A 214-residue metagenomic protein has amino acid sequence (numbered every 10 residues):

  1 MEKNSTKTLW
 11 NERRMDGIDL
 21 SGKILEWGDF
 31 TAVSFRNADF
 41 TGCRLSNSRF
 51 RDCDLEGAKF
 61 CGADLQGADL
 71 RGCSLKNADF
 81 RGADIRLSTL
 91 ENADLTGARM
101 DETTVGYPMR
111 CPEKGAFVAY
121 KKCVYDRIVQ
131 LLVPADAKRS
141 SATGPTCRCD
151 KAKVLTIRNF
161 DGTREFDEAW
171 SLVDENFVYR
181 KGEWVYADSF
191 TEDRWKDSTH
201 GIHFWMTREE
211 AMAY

Functional and structural regions predicted by a protein language model:
M1-D126, R139: Tandem repeat scaffolds
E2-N4, T8, R13, R86-Y214: Short, glycine-biased loop/turn motifs at secondary-structure junctions and in low-complexity Ser/Thr/Pro-rich termini
